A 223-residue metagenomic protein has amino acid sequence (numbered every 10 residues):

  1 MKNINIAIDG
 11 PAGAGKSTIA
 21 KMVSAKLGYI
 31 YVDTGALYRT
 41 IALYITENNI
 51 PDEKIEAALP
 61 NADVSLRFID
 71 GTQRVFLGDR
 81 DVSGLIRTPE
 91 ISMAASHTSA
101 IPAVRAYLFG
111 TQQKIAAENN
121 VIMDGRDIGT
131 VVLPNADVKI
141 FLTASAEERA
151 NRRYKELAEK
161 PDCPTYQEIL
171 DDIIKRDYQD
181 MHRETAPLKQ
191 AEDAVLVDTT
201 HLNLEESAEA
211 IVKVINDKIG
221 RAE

Functional and structural regions predicted by a protein language model:
I8: Hydrophobic anchor at the beta1->P-loop junction of P-loop NTPases
A12: The conserved Walker
K16: Conserved lysine of the Walker
I19: Hydrophobic positions on the alpha1 helix immediately C-terminal to the Walker A/P-loop
A25-P89: N-terminal phosphate/diphosphate-binding loop that engages ATP/GTP or pyrophosphate donors across diverse enzyme folds
G35, D79, L108, I122 (+1 more regions): Residue-level signal for inorganic ion chemistry
R67-I69, Q112-E118, R126, V131 (+2 more regions): Small-molecule kinase domains that catalyze NTP-dependent phosphoryl transfer to phosphate-bearing small molecules
S83-I86, E90-A95, S99-K160: ATP-dependent NMP and nucleoside kinases share a basic, alpha-helical "lid"
